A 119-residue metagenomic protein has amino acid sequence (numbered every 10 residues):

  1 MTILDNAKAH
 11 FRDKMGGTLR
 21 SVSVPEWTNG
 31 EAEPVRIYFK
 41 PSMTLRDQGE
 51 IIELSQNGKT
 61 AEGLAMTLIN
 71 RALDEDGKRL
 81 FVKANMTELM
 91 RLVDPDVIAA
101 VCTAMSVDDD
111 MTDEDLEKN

Functional and structural regions predicted by a protein language model:
M1-E50: Short, charged/polar N-terminal "headpieces" of proteins
N29-N119: Short, surface-exposed, charged amphipathic helix/loop patches that serve as local interaction elements
